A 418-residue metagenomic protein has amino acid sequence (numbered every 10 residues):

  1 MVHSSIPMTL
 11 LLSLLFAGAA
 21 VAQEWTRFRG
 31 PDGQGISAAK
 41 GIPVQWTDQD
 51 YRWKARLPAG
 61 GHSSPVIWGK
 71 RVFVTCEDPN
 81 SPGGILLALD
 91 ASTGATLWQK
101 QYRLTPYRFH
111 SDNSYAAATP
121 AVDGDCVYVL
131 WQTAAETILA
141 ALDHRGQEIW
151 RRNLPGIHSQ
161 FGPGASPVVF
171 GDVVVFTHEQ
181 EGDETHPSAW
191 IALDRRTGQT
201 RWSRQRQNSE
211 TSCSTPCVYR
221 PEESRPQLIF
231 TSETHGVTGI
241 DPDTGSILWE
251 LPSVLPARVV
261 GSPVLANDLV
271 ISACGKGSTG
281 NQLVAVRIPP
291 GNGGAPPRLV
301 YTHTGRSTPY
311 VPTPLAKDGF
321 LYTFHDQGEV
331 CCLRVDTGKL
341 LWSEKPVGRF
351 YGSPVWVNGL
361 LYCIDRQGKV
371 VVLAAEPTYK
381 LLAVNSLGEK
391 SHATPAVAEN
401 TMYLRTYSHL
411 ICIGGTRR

Functional and structural regions predicted by a protein language model:
M1-S5: N-terminal secretory signal peptides that target proteins for export/translocation
P7-G18: Bacterial N-terminal signal peptides
A20-R418: Noncatalytic, solvent-exposed loop/strand surfaces of beta-propeller-type extracellular/periplasmic domains
